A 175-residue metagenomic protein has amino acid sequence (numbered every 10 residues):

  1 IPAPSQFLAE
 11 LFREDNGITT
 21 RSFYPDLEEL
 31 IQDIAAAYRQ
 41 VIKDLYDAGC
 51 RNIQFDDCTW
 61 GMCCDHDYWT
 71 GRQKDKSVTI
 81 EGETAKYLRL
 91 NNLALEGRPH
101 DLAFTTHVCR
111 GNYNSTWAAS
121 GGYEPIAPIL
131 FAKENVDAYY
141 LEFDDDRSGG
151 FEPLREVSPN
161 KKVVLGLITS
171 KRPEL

Functional and structural regions predicted by a protein language model:
I1-L175: Domain-level signal for soluble alpha/beta catalytic cores
